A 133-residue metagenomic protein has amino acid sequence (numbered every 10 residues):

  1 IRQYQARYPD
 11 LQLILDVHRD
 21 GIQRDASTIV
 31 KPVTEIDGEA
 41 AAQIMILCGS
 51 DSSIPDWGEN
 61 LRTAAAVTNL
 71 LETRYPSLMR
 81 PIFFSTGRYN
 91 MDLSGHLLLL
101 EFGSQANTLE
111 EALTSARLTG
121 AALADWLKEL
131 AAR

Functional and structural regions predicted by a protein language model:
I1-P32: Catalytic-core regions of hydrolytic enzymes
I1-Y4, S50-G58, E101-E110: Second-shell loop/turn segments in exported
Y8-L13, A42-Q43, S77-L78, G95-H96: Loop/turn elements at helix/coil->beta-strand transitions in domains of secreted/extracellular proteins
L13-D16, M45-L47, P81, L98-E101: Structural recognition of the beta-strand scaffold that forms the well-ordered cores of secreted hydrolase catalytic
R19-R24, D51-I54, G87-N90, S104-T108: Solvent-exposed loop/turn segments at secondary-structure junctions within structured extracellular/periplasmic domains
I22-D56: A short, glycine/acidic-enriched catalytic loop
D56-F83: Active-site-adjacent substrate-binding region of metalloamidase/peptidase-like peptide-processing proteins
R80-R133: Active-site-adjacent mobile loop/cap segments within catalytic or ligand-binding domains
